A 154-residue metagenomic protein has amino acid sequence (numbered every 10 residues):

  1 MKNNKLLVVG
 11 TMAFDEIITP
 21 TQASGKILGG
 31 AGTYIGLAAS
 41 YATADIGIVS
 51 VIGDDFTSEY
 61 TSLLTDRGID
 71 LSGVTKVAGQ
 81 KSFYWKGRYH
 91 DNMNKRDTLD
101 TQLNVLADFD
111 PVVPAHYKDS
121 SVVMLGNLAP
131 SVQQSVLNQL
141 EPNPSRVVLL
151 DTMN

Functional and structural regions predicted by a protein language model:
K2-L7: Extreme N-terminal starter segment of soluble prokaryotic enzymes
G10-M12: Active-site metal-binding loops of divalent metal-dependent hydrolases
F14-K26, A44-M124, N138-L140, P144-S145: Conserved N-terminal subdomain of the carbohydrate kinase-like
E16, P130-S135: Short, well-ordered, mixed-charge alpha-helical segments that flank or form enzyme active sites
Q22-L37: Short catalytic helix/loop segments, enriched in acidic residues and glycine and frequently bearing histidine
G36-D45: Alpha-helix C-terminal capping segments
G53-D55, N127-V132, M153-N154: Short beta->alpha connector loops
V148-L150: Hydrophobic faces of well-ordered beta-strands that scaffold small-molecule active sites in alpha/beta enzyme cores
